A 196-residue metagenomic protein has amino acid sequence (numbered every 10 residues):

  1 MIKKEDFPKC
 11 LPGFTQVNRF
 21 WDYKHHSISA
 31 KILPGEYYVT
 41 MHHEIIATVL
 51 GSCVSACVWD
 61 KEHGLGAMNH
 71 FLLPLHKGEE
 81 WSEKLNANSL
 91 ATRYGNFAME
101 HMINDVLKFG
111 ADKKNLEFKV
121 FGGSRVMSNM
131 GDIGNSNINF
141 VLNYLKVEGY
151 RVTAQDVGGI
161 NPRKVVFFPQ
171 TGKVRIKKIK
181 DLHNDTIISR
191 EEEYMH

Functional and structural regions predicted by a protein language model:
M1-R19, A30-I32, K173-H196: Phosphate/diphosphate-binding glycine-rich loops and adjacent basic-rich segments that engage nucleotide
C10-K24, I28-H42, T48, E62: Phosphate-centric recognition/catalysis
F20, G35-E36, H42-A47, S55-V58 (+5 more regions): A generic local secondary-structure boundary/capping motif
A47-F109: Conserved mixed alpha/beta catalytic, RNA-binding, or beta-rich assembly cores of soluble enzyme, regulatory
L72-K77, G122-V126, G158-I160: Acidic, glycine-rich active-site loops and adjacent beta-strand->loop/helix elements that engage anionic groups
K114-S124: Glycine- and acidic-rich phosphate- and metal-coordinating loops
R125-S136: Phosphate/ribose-phosphate-bearing ligand recognition and processing surfaces, centered on ADP-ribose/NAD(+/P+) systems
G134-H196: Divalent-metal-activated hydrolytic enzyme cores
